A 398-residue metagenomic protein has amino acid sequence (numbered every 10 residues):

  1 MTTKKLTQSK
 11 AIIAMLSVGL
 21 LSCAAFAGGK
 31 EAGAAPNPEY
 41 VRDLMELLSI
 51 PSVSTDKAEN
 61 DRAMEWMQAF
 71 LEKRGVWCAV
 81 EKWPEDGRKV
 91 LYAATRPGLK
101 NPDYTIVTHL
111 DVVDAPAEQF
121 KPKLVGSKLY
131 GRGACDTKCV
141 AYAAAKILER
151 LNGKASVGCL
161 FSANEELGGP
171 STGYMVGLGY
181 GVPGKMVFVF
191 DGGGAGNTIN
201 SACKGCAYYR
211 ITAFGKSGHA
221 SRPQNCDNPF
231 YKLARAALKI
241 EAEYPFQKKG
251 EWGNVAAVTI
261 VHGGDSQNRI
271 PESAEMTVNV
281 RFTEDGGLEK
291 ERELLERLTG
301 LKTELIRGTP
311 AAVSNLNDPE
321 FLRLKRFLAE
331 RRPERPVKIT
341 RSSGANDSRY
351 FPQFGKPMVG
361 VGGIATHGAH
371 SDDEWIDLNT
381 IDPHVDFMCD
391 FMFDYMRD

Functional and structural regions predicted by a protein language model:
T2-M15: Bacterial N-terminal signal peptides that target proteins for export
I13-C23: Bacterial N-terminal signal peptides
G28-A34, P84, G192-G193, N197 (+2 more regions): Metal-dependent amide/peptide-bond hydrolase catalytic core, centered on the "pita-bread" metallohydrolase fold
K30-R132, R150-A155: Acidic/His- and Gly-rich active-site-bordering loop/insert found across diverse amide/peptide-bond hydrolases
M67, A141-L151, T172-M175, L233-A237 (+2 more regions): Buried hydrophobic packing segments
V107-T108, L160-S162, F188-D191, F214 (+1 more regions): Short beta-strand segments
V125-D136, R335-K338, S371-D372: Short pre-catalytic strand/loop immediately N-terminal to key active-site residues, enriched for Gly-Thr
T137-C206, K248: Acidic/histidine-rich catalytic neighborhood of metal-dependent amide-processing enzymes
